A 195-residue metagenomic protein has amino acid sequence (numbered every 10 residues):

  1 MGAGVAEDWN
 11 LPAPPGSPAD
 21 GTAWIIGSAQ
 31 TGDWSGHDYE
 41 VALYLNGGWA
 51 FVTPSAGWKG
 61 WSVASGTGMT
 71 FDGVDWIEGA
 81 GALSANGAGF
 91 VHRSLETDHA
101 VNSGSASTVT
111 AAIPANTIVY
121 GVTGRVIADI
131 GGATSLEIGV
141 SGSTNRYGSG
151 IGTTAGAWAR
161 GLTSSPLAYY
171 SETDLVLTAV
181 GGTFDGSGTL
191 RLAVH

Functional and structural regions predicted by a protein language model:
M1-D20, S55-A56, S65-S105: Glycine-rich, low-complexity segments
D8-P12, Y44-A50, R160-G161: Short alpha-helix capping/helix-loop boundary micro-motifs
P12-P18, D33, G48-S55, T110 (+2 more regions): Short, surface-exposed secondary-structure edge patches
A13-S28, N46, V52-T53, D129-G131 (+2 more regions): Low-complexity Ser/Thr/Gly/Asn-rich repetitive segments
G16-S17, V41-L43, W61, M69 (+2 more regions): Short, exposed beta-strand/loop patches in secreted or surface proteins that constitute
A23-L83: Short, surface-exposed terminal/edge motifs of secreted or surface/virion proteins that either
T67, A80-H195: Surface-exposed, low-hydrophobicity beta-strand/loop segments enriched in small/polar/acidic residues
